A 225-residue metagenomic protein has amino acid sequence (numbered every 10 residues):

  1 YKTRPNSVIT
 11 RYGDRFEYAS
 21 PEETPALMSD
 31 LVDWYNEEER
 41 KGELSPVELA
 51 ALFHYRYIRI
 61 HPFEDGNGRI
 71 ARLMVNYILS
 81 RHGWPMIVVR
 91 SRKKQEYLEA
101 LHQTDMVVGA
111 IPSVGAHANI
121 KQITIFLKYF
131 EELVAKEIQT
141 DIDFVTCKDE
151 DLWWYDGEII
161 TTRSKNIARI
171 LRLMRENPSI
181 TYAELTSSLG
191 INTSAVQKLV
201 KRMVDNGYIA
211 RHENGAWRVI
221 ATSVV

Functional and structural regions predicted by a protein language model:
Y1-V225: FIC/Doc superfamily catalytic core
